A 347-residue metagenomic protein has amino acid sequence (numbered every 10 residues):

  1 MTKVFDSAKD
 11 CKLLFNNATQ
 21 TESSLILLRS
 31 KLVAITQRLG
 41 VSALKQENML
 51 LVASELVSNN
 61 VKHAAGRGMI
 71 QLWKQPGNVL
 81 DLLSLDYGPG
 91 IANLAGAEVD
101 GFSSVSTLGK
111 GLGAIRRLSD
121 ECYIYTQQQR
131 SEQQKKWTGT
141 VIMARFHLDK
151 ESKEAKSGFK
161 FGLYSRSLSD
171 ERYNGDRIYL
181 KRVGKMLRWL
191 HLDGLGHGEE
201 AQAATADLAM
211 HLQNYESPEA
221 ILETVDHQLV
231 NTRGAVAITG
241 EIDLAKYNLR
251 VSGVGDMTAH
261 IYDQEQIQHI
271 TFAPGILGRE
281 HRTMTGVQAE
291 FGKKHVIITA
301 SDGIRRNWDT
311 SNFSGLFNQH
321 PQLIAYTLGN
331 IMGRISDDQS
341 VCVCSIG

Functional and structural regions predicted by a protein language model:
M1-K12, V57-E154, R182-L190, E219 (+3 more regions): Conserved beta-strand-loop-beta-strand hairpin that lines the nucleotide-binding pocket of ATP/GTP-utilizing enzymes
M1-L51, A155-K181, T310-S311: Bergerat-fold GHKL ATPase/HATPase_c domain
T2-V4, N16-T21, E223-L229, R233 (+2 more regions): C-terminal catalytic subdomain
G90, G194-A201, G303-W308: Short acidic, Gly/Ser-rich segments with clustered Asp/Glu that frequently serve as metal-coordination loops in enzyme
R145-L195, E200, A206-D207, E280-R282 (+1 more regions): N-terminal entry segment of metal-dependent catalytic domains or homologous docking segments
K156-G175, L222-V230, M257-Q288, G292 (+3 more regions): PP2C/PPM family metal-dependent serine/threonine protein phosphatase catalytic domain, recognizing the conserved
E200-Q266, M284, G333, S345-I346: Catalytic core of PPM/PP2C metal-dependent serine/threonine phosphatase domains
